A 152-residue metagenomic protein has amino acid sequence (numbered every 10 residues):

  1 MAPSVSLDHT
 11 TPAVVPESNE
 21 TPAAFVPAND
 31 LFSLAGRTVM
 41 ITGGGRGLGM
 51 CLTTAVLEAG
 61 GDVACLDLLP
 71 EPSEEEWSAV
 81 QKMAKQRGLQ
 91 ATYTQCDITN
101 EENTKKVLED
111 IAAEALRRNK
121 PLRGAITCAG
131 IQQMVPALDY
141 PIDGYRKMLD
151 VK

Functional and structural regions predicted by a protein language model:
M1-T38: Non-catalytic terminal and boundary segments that flank Rossmann-like NAD(P)-dependent oxidoreductase
P27-A64: Canonical Rossmann dinucleotide-binding motif of NAD(H)/NADP(H)-dependent dehydrogenases/reductases, specifically
T38-I41, P121-I126: Conserved hydrophobic beta-strands of the Rossmann-like cofactor-binding core in SDR/related NAD(P)H-dependent
A59-W77: Conserved glycine-rich Rossmann-like NAD(P)H-binding loop of the short-chain dehydrogenase/reductase
E71-S73, Q95-E109, I142: The beta1-alpha1 cofactor-binding region of Rossmann-like NAD(H)/NADP(H)-dependent oxidoreductases
C128-M134: Conserved NAD(P)H cofactor-binding loop of Rossmann-fold oxidoreductase domains
P136-A137, P141-R146: Substrate-binding pocket helix/loop in short-chain dehydrogenase/reductase
L149-K152: Short alpha-helix in the Rossmann-fold core of NAD(P)-dependent oxidoreductases
